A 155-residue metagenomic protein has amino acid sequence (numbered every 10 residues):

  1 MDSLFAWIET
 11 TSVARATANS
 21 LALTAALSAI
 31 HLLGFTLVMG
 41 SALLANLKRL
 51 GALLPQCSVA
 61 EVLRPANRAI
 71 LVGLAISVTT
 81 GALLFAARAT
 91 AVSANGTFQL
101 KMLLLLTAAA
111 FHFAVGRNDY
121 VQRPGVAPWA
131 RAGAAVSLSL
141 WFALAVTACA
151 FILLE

Functional and structural regions predicted by a protein language model:
M1-E155: Polytopic transmembrane helical bundles with strong interfacial aromatic enrichment
